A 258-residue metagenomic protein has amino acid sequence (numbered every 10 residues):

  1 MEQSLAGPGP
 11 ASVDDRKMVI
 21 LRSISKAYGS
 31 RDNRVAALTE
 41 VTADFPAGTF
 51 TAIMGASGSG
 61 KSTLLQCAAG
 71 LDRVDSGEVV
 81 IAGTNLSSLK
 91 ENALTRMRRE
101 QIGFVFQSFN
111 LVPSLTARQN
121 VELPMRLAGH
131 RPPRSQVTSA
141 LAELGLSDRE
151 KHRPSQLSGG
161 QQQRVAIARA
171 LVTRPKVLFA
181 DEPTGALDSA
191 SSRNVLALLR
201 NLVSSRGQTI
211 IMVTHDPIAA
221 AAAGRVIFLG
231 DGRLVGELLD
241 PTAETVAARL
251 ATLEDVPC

Functional and structural regions predicted by a protein language model:
S30-V35, L86-G103, L127, L202 (+1 more regions): ABC ATPase NBD coupling module
M54-A56: The feature captures the beta-strand-to-loop junction immediately N-terminal to the Walker
G77-N85: Conserved ABC transporter NBD signature motif
L115-L123: Short coil-to-helix segment of the ABC ATPase nucleotide-binding domain corresponding to the Q-loop/switch region
R153-Q163: Conserved ABC ATPase signature
R174: Conserved catalytic motifs of ABC-family nucleotide-binding domains
L178-D181: Catalytic Walker B motif of ABC-type/P-loop ATPase nucleotide-binding domains
